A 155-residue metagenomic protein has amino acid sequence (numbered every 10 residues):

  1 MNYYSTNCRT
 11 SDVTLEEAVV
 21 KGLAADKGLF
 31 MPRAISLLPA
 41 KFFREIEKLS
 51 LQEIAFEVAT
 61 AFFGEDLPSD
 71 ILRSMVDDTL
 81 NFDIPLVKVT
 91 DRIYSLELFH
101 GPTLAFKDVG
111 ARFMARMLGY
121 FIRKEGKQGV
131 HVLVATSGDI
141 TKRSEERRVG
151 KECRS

Functional and structural regions predicted by a protein language model:
M1-R148, S155: PLP-dependent amino-acid enzyme catalytic core
